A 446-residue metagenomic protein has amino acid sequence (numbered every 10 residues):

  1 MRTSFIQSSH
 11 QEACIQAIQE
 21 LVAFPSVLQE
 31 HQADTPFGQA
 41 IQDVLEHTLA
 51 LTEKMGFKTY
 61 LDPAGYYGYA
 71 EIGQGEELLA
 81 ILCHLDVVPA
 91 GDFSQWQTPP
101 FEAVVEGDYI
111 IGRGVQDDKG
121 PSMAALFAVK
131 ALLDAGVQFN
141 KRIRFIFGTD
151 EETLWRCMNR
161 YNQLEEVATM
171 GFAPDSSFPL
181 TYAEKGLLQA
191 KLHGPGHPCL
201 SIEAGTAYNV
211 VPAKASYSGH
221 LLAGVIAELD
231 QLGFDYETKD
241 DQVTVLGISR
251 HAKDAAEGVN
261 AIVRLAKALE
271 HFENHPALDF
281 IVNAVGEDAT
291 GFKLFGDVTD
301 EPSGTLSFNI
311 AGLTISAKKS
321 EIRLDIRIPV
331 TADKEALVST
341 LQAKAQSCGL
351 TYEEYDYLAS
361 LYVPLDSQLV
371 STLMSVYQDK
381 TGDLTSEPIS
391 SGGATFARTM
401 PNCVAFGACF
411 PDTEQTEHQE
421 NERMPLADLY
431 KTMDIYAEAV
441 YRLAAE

Functional and structural regions predicted by a protein language model:
R2-I111, F139: Acidic/His- and Gly-rich active-site-bordering loop/insert found across diverse amide/peptide-bond hydrolases
S9-A13, A17-F24, H47-M55, F127 (+8 more regions): Generic non-transmembrane alpha-helical segments
T59-P63, Y236-K239, I310, P388-I389: Short beta-strand
L78-F147, T153, E165, Q419-K431: Active-site metal-coordination/substrate-binding segment of hydrolases, especially metallo-dependent peptidases
L85-V87, I143-L154, P174-P179, D379 (+1 more regions): Acidic, glycine-rich active-site loops and adjacent beta-strand->loop/helix elements that engage anionic groups
E152, M158-P329: Midchain, well-structured core segments that form catalytic/ion-binding scaffolds
K253-N309, T314-A317, R323, R327-A336 (+1 more regions): An extended, acidic, His-containing surface patch that forms the Zn2+-binding/catalytic region of metallohydrolases
